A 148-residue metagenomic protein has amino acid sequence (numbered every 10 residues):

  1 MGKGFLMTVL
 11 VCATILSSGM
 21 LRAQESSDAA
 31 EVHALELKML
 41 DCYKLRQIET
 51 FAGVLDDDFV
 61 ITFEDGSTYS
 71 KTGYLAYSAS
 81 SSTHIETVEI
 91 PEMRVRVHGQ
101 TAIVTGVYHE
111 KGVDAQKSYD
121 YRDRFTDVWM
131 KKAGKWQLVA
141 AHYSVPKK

Functional and structural regions predicted by a protein language model:
M1-G2: N-terminal secretory signal peptides that target proteins for export/translocation
M7-S18: Bacterial N-terminal signal peptides
G19-A23: Sec/Tat signal peptide C-region and signal peptidase I cleavage site
Q24-K148: A beta-strand edge to alpha-helix "cap/lid" segment located at domain peripheries
